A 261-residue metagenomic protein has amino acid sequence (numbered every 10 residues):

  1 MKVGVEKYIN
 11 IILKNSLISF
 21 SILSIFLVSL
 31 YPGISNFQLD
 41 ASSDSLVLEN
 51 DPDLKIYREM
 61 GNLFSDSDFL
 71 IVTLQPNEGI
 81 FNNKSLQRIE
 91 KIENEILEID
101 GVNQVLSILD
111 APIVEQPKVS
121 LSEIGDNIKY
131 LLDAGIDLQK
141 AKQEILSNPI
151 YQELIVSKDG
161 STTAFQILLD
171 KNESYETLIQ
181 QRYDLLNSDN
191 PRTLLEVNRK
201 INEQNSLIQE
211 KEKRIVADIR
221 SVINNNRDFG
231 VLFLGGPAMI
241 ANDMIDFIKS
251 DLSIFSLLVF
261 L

Functional and structural regions predicted by a protein language model:
M1-L39: Signature of alpha-helical transmembrane segments and their immediate interfacial
V3-K7, K55, K91: Short, conserved clusters of charged catalytic residues that mark active-site and nucleotide-handling motifs
I34-I80, L86, L132-I155: Solvent-exposed, non-transmembrane loop/terminal regulatory segments of multi-pass membrane proteins
R58, N62, Q87, L132-L261: Extracytoplasmic
S67, I71, I108-G125, N148-Q166 (+1 more regions): Short beta-strand/turn "edge" motifs
T73-Q75, E90-Q116: Short amphipathic beta-strand/extended segments in non-transmembrane regions
N77, D110, D170-N172: Solvent-exposed coil/turn segments that connect beta secondary-structure elements in extracytoplasmic/periplasmic
